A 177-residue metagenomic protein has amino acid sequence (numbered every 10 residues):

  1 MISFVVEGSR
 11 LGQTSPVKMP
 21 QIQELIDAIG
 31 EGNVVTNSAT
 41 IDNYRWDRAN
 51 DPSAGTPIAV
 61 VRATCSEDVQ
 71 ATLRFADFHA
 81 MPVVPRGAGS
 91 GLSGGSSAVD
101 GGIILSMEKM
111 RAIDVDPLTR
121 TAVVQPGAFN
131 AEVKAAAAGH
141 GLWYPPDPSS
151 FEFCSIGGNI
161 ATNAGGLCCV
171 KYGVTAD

Functional and structural regions predicted by a protein language model:
M1-N50, F78-M81: N-terminal accessory segments
I22-Q23, G94-S96, I104, P145: N-terminal beta-alpha lobe that positions the nucleotide/phosphoryl donor in ATP/NTP-coupled carboxylate activation
L25, D51-V83, M107-P148, I160 (+1 more regions): N-terminal glycine-rich flavin-associated loop
N33-S38, Y144-S150: Flexible, glycine/charged-enriched surface loops at secondary-structure junctions
A49-D51, G94-V99, G173: Short glycine-biased active-site loop of nucleotidyltransferases that positions the nucleotide triphosphate and helps
D100-E108: Short basic, glycine-rich beta-strand/loop surfaces that mediate nucleic-acid
F153-G157: Beta-rich nucleic-acid/ligand-interaction surfaces
